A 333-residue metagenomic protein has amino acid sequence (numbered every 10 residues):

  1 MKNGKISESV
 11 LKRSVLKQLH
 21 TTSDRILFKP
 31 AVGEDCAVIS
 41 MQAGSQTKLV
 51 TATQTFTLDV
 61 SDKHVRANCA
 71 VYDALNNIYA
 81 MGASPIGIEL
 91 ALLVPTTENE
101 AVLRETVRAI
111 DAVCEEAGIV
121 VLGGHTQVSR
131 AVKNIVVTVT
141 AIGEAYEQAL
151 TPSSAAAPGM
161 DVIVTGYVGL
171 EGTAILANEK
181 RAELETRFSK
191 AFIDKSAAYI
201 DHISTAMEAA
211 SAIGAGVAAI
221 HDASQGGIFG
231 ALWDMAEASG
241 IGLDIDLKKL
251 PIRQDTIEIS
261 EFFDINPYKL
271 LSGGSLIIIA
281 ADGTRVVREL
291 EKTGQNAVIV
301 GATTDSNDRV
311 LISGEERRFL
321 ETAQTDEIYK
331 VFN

Functional and structural regions predicted by a protein language model:
M1-N333: Helix-biased detector of long, well-ordered alpha-helical tracts
